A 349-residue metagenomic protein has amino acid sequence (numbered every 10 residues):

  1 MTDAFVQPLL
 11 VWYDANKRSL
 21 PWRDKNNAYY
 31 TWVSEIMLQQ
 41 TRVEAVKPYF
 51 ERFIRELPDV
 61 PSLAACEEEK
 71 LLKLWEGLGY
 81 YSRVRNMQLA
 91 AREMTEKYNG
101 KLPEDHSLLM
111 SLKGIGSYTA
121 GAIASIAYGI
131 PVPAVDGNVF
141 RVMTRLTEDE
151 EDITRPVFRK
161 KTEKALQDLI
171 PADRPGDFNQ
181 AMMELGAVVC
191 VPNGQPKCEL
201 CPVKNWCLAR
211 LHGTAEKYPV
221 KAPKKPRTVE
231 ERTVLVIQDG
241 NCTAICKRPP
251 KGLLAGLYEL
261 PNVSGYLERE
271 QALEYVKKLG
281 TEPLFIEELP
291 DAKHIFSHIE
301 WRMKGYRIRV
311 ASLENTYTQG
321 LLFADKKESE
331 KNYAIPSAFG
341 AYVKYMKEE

Functional and structural regions predicted by a protein language model:
M1-R18, D24, A187-E349: Intrinsically disordered, low-complexity, charged terminal extensions of DNA damage-control enzymes
D3-E199, V203-H212, E216, E282: Catalytic cores of DNA base-excision repair glycosylases
